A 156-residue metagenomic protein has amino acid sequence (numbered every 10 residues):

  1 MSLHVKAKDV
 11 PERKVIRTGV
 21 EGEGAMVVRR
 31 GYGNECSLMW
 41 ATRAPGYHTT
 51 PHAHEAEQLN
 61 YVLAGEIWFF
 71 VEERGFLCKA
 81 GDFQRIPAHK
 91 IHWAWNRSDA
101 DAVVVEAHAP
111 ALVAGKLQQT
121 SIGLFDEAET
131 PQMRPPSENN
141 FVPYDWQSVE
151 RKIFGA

Functional and structural regions predicted by a protein language model:
M1-C36, Q119-A156: A short, N-terminal "cap"/entry segment at the start of jelly-roll beta-barrel domains of the cupin/DSBH fold
G22-E23, M39-A53: Conserved short histidine dyad/triad with adjacent acidic residue
W40, L63-A64, K79-A80: A cytosolic small-molecule/anion-sensing beta-strand core signal
W40-A41, F83, V104-V105, A111-L117 (+1 more regions): Anionic, Ser/Thr-rich low-complexity intrinsically disordered regions
P45, E55, R74, K90-I91 (+1 more regions): A generic "binding-loop/recognition-motif" signal
A56-I67, E72: Glycine- and acidic-residue-biased ligand/ion/polar-headgroup-sensing regions
W68, A88-G115: Ligand-binding loop in jelly-roll beta-barrel domains
E73-H89: Short acidic-glycine-tyrosine-enriched beta hairpin
